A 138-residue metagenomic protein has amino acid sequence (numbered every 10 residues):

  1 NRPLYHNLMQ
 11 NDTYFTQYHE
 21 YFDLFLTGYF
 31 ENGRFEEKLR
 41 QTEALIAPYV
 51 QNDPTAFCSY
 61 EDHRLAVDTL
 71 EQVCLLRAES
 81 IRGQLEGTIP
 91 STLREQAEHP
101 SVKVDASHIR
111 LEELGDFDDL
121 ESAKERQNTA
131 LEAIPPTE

Functional and structural regions predicted by a protein language model:
N1-T137: Middle-to-C-terminal accessory/interaction subdomains
